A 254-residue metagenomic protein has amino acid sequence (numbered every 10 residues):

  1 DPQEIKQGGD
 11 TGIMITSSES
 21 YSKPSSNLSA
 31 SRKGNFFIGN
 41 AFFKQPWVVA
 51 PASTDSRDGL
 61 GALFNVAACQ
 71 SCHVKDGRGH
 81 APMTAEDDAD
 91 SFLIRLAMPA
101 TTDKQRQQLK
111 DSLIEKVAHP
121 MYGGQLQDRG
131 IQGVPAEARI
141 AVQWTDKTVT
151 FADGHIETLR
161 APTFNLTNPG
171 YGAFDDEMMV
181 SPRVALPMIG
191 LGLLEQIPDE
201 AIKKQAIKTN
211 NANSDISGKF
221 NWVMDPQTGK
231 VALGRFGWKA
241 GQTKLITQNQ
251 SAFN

Functional and structural regions predicted by a protein language model:
D1-G8: Bacterial Sec-dependent N-terminal signal peptides
D10, M14-F36, K44-N254: Extracytoplasmic redox metalloprotein regions
G39: Basic, ligand-binding patches in group-transfer machinery, especially extracytoplasmic/periplasmic segments
